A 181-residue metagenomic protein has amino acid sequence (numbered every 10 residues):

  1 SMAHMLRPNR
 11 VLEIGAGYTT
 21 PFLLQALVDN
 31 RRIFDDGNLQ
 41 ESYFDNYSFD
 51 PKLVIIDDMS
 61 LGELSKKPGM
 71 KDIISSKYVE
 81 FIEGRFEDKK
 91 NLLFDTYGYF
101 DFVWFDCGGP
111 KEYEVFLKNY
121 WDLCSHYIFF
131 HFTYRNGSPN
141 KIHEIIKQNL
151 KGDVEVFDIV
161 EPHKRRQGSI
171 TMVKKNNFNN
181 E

Functional and structural regions predicted by a protein language model:
S1-A16, T20, S125: Proline-aspartate-enriched helix->loop->beta-strand connector
S1-M5, Q25-D29, Q148: Short, well-ordered alpha-helices that flank and scaffold nucleotide-derived cofactor binding pockets
E13-Y18, I56-D58, G84, F105-G108 (+1 more regions): Short His-Asn-centered micro-motif
L23, L64-S75, N140-L150: Short, aromatic/basic amphipathic alpha-helical patches
A26-G69: Short mixed-charge
N46-S48, D95-Y97, N119-C124: Short, conserved loop/helix-junction motifs that constitute active-site signature segments in enzyme catalytic cores
D50, D57-Y99: S-adenosyl-L-methionine
F102, G109-E181: C-terminal substrate-binding/active-site "lid" region of AdoMet-derived donor-dependent transferases
